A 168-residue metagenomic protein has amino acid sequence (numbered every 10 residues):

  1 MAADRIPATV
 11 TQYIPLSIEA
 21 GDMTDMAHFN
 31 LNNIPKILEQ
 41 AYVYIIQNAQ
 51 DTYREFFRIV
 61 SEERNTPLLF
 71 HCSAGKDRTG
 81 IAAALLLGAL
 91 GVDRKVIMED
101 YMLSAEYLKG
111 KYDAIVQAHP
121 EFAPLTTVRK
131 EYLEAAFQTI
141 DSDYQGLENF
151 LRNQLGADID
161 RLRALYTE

Functional and structural regions predicted by a protein language model:
M1-L69, A82-E168: Cys-dependent protein tyrosine phosphatase-like superfamily
A74, R78-T79: Ser/Thr-glycine-rich phosphate-binding loops at phosphate-binding pockets of nucleotides, nucleotide cofactors
